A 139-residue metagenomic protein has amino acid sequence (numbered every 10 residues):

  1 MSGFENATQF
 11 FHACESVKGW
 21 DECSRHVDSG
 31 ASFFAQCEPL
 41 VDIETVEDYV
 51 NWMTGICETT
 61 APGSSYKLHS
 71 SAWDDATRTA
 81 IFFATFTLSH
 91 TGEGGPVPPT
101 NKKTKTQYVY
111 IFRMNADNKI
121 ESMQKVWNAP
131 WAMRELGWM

Functional and structural regions predicted by a protein language model:
M1-M139: C-terminal and inter-domain tail/linker signature
